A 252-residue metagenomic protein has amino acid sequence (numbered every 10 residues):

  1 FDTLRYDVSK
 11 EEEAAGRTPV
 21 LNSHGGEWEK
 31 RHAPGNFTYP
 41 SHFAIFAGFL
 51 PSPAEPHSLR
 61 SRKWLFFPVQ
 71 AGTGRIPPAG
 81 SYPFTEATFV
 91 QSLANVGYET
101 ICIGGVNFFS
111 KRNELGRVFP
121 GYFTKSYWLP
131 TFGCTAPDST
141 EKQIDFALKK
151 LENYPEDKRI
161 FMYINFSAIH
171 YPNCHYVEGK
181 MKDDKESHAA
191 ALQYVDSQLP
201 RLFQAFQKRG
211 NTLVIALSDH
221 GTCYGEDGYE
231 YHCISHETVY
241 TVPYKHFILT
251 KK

Functional and structural regions predicted by a protein language model:
F1-K252: Catalytic domains that recognize anionic headgroups
